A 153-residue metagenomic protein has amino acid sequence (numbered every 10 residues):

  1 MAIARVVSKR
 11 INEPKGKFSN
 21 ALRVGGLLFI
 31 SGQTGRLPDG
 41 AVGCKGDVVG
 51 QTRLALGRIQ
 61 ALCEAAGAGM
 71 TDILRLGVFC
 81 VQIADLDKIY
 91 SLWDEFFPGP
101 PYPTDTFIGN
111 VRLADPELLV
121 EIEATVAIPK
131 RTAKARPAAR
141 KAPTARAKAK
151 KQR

Functional and structural regions predicted by a protein language model:
M1-G57, A61-L74, C80-R153: N-terminal presequence-like segments and the immediate start of the first folded domain
